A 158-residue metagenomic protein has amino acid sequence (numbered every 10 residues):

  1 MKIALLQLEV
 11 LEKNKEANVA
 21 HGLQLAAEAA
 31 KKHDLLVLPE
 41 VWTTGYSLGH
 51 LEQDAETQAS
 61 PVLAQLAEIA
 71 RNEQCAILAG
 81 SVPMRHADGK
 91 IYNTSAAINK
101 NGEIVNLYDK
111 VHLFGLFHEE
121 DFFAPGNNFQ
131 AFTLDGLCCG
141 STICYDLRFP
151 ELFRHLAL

Functional and structural regions predicted by a protein language model:
M1-L5: Extreme N-terminal starter segment of soluble prokaryotic enzymes
L6, L36, G140-T142: Hydrophobic positions in the central parallel beta-sheet of the AAA+
Q7-K13: Short polar catalytic/cofactor-binding loops
E9, W42, V82-P83, D146-R148: Catalytic metal-binding/acid-base residues of hydrolase active sites
V10, H21, V37, F149-E151: Hydrophobic side chains within alpha-helical segments
K15-E16, L23-K100, L107: Cys-nucleophile CN-hydrolase/nitrilase-fold catalytic domain and related Cys-dependent amidase chemistry that acts on
E16-V19, F153: Conserved strand-to-helix beginnings and helix N-cap segments that scaffold or border functional pockets
A55, E68, H86-L158: Active-site catalytic loop in hydrolytic enzyme cores
